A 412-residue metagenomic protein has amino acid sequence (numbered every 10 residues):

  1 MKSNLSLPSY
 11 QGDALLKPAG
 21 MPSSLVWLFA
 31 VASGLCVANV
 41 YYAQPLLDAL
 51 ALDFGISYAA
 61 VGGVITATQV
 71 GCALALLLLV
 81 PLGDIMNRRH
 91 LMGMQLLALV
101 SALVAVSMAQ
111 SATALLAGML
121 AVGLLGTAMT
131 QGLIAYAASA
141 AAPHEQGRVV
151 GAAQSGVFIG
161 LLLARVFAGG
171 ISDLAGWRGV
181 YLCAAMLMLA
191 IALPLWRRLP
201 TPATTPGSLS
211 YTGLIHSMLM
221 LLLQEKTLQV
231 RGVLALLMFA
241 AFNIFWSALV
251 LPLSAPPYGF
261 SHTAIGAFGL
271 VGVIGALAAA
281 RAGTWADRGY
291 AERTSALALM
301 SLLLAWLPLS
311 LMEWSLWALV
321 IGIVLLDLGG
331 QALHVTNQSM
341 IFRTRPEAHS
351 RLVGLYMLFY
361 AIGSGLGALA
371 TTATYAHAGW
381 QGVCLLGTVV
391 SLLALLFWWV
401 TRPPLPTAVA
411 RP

Functional and structural regions predicted by a protein language model:
Y10-A19, P200-G232: Juxtamembrane intracellular "pre-TM" segments in multi-pass secondary transporters
L74-A112: Conserved MFS/SLC helix-loop-helix module at the cytosolic interface between two early adjacent transmembrane helices
L76-N87, L277-Y290, Y375: Helix-to-loop junctions at the C-terminal end of transmembrane segments in multipass secondary transporters
A102, T113-A121, W317-L325: Paired small-residue
G118-V157: Cytoplasmic helix-loop-helix junction between adjacent transmembrane helices in 12-TM secondary transporters
A152-R197: Helix-loop-helix hairpin linking two adjacent transmembrane segments in secondary transporters
E292-N337: C-terminal transmembrane helical hairpin of 12-TM major facilitator-type secondary transporters
